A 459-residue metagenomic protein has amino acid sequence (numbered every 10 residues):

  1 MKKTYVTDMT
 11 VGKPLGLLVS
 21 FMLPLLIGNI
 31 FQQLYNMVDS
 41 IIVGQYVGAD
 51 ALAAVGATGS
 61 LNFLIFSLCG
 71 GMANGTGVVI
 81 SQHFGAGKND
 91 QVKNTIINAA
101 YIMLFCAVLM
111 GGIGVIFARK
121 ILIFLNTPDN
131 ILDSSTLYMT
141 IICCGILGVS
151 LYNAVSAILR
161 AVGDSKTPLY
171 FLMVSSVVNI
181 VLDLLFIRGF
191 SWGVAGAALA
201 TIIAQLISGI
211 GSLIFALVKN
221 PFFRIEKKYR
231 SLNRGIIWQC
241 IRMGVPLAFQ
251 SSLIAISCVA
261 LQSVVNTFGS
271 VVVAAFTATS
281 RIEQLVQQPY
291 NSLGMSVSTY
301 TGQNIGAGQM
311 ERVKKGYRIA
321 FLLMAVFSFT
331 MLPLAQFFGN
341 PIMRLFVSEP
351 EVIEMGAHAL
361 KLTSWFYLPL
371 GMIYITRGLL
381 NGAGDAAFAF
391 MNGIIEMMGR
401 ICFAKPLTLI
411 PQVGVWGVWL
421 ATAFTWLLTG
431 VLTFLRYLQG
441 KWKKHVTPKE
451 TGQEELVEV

Functional and structural regions predicted by a protein language model:
M1-M22, I80-L147, S191-V245, T301-F366 (+1 more regions): Short alpha-helical transmembrane segments in multi-pass integral membrane proteins
V11, L15-L34, V38, L61 (+8 more regions): Residue-level signal for short hydrophobic patches within transmembrane helices of multi-pass membrane transporters
S20, V43-F63, D129-S134, V194-A195 (+5 more regions): Interfacial/gating helices of multi-pass transporter permease domains
S20-D39, I141, Y152, S175 (+4 more regions): Transmembrane helical elements of multi-pass membrane transporters/channels
I30, L34-L52, L122-D129, L185-W192 (+5 more regions): Helix-terminus/linker motif at the lipid-water interface of multi-pass membrane proteins
L52-G112, V149-P168, Q262, A275-G339 (+2 more regions): Small-residue-rich hydrophobic transmembrane alpha-helices
L64, N179-L184, G209-L213, L285-Q288 (+3 more regions): Hydrophobic transmembrane alpha-helices of multi-pass small-molecule transporters
A73, I142-R160, P168-S176, A197-S212 (+4 more regions): Short runs within selected transmembrane alpha-helices of multi-pass transporters and secretion channels
